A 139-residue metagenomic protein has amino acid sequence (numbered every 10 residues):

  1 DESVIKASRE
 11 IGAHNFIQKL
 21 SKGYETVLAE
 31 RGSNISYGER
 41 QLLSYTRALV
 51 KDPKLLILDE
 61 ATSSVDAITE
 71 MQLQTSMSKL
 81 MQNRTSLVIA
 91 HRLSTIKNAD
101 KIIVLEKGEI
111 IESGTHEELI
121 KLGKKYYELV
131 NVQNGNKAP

Functional and structural regions predicted by a protein language model:
E2-A13, G23-G123: ABC-family ATPase nucleotide-binding domain "signature/switch" substructure
A13, K121-P139: C-terminal boundary and immediately downstream tail of ABC-type ATPase nucleotide-binding domains
N15-K19, T26, E128: Residue-level preference for short helical/loop micro-motifs built around acidic side chains
S21-K22, Q133: Conserved beta-strand edge residues that scaffold enzyme active sites
